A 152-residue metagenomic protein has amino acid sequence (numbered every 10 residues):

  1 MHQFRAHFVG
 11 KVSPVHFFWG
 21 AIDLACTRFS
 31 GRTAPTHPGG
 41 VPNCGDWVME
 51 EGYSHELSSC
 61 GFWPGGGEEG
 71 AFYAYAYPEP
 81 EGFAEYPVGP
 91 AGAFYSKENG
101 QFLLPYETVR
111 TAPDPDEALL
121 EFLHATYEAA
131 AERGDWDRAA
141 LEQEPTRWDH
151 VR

Functional and structural regions predicted by a protein language model:
M1-P64: Aromatic/basic-lined ligand-recognition segments that form π-stacking hydrophobic pockets flanked by Lys/Arg to engage
F8, C44, Y86-V88, R110: Generic preference for well-ordered secondary structure
S13, V41, W47, G67-A71 (+2 more regions): Generic detection of intrinsically disordered/low-complexity segments and helix-coil linkers/edges
R32, E68, G82, R110-A112: Residues in flexible loops and secondary-structure boundaries
G40-P42, P90-G92, E144: Generic alpha-helical propensity signal that fires on short helical segments and nearby coil/disordered stretches
V48, F62-G65, T111-A118: Conserved aromatic-histidine-acidic binding/catalytic patches
Y53-P105: Low-complexity, glycine/alanine/valine/leucine- and proline-rich hydrophobic stretches
F94-R152: TerminUS-proximal long segments
